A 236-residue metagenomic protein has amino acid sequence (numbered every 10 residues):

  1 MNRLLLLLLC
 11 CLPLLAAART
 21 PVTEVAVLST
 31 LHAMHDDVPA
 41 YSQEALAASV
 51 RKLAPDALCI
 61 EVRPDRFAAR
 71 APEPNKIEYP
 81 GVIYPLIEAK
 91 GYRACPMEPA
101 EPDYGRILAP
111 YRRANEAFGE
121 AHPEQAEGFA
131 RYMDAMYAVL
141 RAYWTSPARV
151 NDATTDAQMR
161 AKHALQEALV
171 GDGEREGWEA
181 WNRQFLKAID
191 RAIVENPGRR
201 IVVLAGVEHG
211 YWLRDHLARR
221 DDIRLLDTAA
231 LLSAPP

Functional and structural regions predicted by a protein language model:
M1-L4: Positively charged n-region of N-terminal signal peptides that target proteins for export
C11-V22: Bacterial Sec-dependent signal peptides at the C-terminal "C-region" and cleavage site
E24-A48: Start-of-domain marker
S29, R175, R191, N196-P236: A cross-kingdom marker for long, charged
H35-P39, R66-P72, Y104-I107, Y211-R214: Extracytoplasmic/secreted cell-surface and envelope-processing proteins
V50, A54-I60: Proline-aspartate-enriched helix->loop->beta-strand connector
A57, A71-N196, H216: Hydrophobic, often amphipathic alpha-helical segments used for membrane interaction and targeting
V62-R66, E98-D103, V207-H209: Short beta-alpha junction loops
